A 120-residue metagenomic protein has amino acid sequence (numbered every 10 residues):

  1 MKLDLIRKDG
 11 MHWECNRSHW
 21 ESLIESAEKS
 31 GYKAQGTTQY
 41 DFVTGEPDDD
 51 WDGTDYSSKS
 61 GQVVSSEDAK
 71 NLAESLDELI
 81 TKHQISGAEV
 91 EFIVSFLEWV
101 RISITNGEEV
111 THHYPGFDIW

Functional and structural regions predicted by a protein language model:
M1-W120: Acidic (Asp/Glu-rich) sequence patches and key acidic residues that form negatively charged surfaces used
